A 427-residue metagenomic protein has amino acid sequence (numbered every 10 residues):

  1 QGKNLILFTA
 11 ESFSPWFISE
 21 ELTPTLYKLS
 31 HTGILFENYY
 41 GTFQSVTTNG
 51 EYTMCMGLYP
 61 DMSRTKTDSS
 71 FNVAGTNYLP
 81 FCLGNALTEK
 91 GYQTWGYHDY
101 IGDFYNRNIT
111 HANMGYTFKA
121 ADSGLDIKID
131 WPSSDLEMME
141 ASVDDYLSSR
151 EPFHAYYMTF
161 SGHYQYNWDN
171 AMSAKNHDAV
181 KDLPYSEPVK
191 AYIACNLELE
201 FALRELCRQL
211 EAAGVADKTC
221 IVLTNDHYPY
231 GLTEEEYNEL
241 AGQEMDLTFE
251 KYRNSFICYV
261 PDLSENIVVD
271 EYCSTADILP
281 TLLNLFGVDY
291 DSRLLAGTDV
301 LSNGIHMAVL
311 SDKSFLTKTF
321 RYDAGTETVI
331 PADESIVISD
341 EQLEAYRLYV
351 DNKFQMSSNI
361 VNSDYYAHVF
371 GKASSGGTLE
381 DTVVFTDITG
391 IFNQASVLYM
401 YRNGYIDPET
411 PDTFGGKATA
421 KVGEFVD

Functional and structural regions predicted by a protein language model:
Q1-L379: Solvent-exposed soluble domains appended to multi-pass membrane proteins
L379-D427: Extracytoplasmic Gram-positive cell-surface binding/anchoring modules and repeats
